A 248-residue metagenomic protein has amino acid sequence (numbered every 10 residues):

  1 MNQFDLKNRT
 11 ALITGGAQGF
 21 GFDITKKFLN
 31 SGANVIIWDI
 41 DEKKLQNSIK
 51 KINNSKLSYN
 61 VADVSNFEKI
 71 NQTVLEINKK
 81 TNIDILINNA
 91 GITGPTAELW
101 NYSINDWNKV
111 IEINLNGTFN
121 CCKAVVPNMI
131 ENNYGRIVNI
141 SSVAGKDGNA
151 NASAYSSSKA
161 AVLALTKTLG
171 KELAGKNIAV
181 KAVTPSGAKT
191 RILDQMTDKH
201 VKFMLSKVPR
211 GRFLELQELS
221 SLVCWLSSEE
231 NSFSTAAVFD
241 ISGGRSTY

Functional and structural regions predicted by a protein language model:
N2, T93-T96, D147, C224 (+1 more regions): Short C-terminal tail/terminal secondary-structure segment of NAD(P)H-dependent dehydrogenase/reductase domains
F4-N34: Canonical Rossmann dinucleotide-binding motif of NAD(H)/NADP(H)-dependent dehydrogenases/reductases, specifically
A97-L99, S103-N108, L193, M204: Substrate-binding pocket helix/loop in short-chain dehydrogenase/reductase
C122, S158, T166: Active-site helix of classical SDR
P127, K171-G175, S232: Alpha-helical segment proximal to the catalytic Tyr-Lys
S142: Residue(s) in the substrate-gating loop at a strand-loop-helix junction that position the organic substrate next
A174, A179, E215, S234-A236: Short, small/polar-rich loop/turn modules that mediate ligand/substrate recognition or access, typified
